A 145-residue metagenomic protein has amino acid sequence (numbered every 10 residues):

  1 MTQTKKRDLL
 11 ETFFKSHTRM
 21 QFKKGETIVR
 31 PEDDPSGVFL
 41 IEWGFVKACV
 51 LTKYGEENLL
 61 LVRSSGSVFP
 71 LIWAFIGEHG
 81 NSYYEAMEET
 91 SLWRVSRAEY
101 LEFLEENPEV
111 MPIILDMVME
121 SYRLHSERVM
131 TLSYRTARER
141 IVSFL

Functional and structural regions predicted by a protein language model:
M1-K24, V68-F69, W73-I76, E106: Cyclic nucleotide-binding regulatory module and flanking cytosolic helices
M20-Q21, Y84, Y122: Short, flexible turn/loop "capping" segments at secondary-structure junctions
E26-E88: Cyclic nucleotide-binding regulatory domains
V68, Y100-L101: A generic structural signal for short hydrophobic patches within well-formed alpha-helices
E105-L145: Polybasic "coupling" helices that flank or enter modular domains
